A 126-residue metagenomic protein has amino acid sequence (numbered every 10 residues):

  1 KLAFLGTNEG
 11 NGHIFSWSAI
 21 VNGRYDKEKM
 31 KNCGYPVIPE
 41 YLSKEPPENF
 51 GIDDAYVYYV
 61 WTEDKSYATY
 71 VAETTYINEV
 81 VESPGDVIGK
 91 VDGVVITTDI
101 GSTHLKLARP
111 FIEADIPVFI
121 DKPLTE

Functional and structural regions predicted by a protein language model:
K1-E113: N-terminal glycine-/serine-/threonine-rich beta1-alpha1-beta2 phosphate-ribose binding loop of Rossmann-like
A114-I116, D121-K122: A short helix->loop->beta-strand "cap" motif at the edges of active sites that frequently abuts
L124-E126: Rossmann-fold NAD(P)-binding glycine/threonine-rich loop
